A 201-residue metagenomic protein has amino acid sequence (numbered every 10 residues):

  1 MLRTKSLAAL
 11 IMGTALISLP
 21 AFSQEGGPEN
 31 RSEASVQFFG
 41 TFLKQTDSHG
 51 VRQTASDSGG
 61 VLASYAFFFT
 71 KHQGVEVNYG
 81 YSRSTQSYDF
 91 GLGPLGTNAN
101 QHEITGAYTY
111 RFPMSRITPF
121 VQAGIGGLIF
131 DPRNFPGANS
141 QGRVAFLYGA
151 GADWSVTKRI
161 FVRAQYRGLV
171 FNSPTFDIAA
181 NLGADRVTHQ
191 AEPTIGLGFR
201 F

Functional and structural regions predicted by a protein language model:
M1-N30: Cleavable N-terminal export/targeting peptides
Q24-E25, S35, S64-G137, R143-A145 (+2 more regions): Gram-negative (and chloroplast) outer-membrane scaffold detector with strong preference for beta-barrel transmembrane
G26-G40: Short N-terminal segments immediately surrounding and downstream of signal-peptide cleavage
G40-L62, Q141-V144: Surface-exposed strand-loop-strand hairpins of Gram-negative outer-membrane beta-barrel proteins
Q45-R52, S87-P94, D131-N139, P174-N181: Outer-membrane beta-barrel translocator domains and adjoining extracellular loop/strand segments of Gram-negative
L62-F68, G149, F161-R163: Short, conserved structural micro-motifs that define repeat-unit consensus positions and nucleotide-binding loops
